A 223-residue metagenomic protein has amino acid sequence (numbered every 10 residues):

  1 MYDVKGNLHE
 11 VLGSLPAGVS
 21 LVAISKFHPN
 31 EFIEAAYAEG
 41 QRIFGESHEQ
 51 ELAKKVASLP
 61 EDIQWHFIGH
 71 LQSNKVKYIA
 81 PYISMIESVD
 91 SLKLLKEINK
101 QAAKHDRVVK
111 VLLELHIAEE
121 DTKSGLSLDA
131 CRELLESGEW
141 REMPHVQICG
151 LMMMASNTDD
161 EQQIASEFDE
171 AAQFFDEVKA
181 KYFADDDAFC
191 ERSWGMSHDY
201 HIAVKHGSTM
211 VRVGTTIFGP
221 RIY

Functional and structural regions predicted by a protein language model:
M1-H198, V204-H206, F218: Conserved alpha/beta-domain cores
S208-Y223: Gly/Pro- and small hydrophobic-enriched strand-loop and loop-to-helix capping segments that sit at the rims
